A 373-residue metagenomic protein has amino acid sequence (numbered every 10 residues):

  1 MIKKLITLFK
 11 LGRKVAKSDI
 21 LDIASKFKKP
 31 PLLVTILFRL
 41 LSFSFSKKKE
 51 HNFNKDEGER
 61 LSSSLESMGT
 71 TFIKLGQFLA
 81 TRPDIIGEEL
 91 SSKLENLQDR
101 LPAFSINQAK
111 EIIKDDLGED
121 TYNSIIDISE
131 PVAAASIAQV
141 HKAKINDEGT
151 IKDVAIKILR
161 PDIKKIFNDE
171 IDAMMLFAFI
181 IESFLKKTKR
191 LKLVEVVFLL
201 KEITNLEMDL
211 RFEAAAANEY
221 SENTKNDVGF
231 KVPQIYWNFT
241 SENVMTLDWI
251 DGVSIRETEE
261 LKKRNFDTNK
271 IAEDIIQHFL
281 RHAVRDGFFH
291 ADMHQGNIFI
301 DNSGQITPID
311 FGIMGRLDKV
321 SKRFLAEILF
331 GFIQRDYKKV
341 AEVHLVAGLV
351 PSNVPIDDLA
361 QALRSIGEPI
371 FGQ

Functional and structural regions predicted by a protein language model:
M1-Q139, I145, K165-L193, V197: N-terminal accessory/targeting segments that precede structured cores
L21-L32, H51, K55, S241 (+3 more regions): Helix-rich C-lobe and terminal helical cap/extension of kinase-like folds
E95-I126, A214-K225, K262-R281: A short, contiguous, amphipathic alpha-helix enriched in charged residues
K142, K152-L159: Glycine-rich ATP phosphate-binding loop
A143-K144, M293: Conserved beta3 strand of the Hanks-type protein kinase catalytic N-lobe
I171, M175, V194-K225, V232-I271: Conserved structural core of kinase catalytic domains
G287, D292-H294: Conserved catalytic-loop position in the HRD/HxD motif
G296-I300: Hydrophobic residue at the +6 position relative to the catalytic HRD Asp in the kinase catalytic loop
